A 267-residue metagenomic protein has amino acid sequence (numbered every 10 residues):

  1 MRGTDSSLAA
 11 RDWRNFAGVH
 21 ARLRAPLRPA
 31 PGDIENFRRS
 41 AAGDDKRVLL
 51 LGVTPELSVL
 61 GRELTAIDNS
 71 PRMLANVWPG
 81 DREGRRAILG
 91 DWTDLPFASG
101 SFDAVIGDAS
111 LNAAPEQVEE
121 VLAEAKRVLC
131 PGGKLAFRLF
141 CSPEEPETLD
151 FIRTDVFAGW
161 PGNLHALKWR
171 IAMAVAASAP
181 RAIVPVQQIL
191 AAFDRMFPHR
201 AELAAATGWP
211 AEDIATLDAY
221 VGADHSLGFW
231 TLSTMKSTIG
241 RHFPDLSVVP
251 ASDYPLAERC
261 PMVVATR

Functional and structural regions predicted by a protein language model:
M1-G43: Class I SAM-dependent methyltransferase Rossmann-like catalytic core, especially the SAM/SAH-binding loop
R47-L95: Class I SAM-dependent methyltransferase SAM/SAH-binding core
T93-V105: A short acidic, Gly/Pro-enriched loop at the edge of an enzyme's catalytic core that lines a small-molecule cofactor
D103-E119: A short SAM/SAH-binding and catalytic strip from SAM-dependent methyltransferases
E119-K134: A short glycine-rich, Lys/Arg-flanked "PGG" loop and its adjoining helix->strand segment in the class I
A136-A182, M196: Conserved class I S-adenosyl-L-methionine
A223-F243: Short alpha-helix
G240-R267: Core SAM-dependent methyltransferase catalytic element
